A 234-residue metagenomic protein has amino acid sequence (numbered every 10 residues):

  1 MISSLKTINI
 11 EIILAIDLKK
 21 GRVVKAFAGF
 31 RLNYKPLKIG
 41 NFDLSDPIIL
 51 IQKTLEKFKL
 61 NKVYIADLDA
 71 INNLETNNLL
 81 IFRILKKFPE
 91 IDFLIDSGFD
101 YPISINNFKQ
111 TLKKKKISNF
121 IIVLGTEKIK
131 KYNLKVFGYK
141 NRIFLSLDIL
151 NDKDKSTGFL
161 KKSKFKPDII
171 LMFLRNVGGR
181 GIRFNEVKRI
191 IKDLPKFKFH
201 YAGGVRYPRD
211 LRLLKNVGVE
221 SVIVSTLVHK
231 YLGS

Functional and structural regions predicted by a protein language model:
M1-E11, Q110-K114, Y231-S234: Short, Lys/Arg-enriched, disordered terminal segments
E11-L18, V63-I65, F93-S97, F120-L124 (+4 more regions): Hydrophobic faces of well-ordered beta-strands that scaffold small-molecule active sites in alpha/beta enzyme cores
A15-K38, P102-G178: Conserved anion-binding
F30-Q52: Short catalytic helix/loop segments, enriched in acidic residues and glycine and frequently bearing histidine
I51-A66, S163-I169: Catalytic domains of carbohydrate-active enzymes, especially glycoside hydrolases
F58-L60, E90, I117-N119, F165-P167 (+1 more regions): A structural motif
I71-K86, S97-T111, L124-R142, N176-K192 (+2 more regions): Active-site-adjacent beta->alpha loops and helix N-cap segments on the catalytic face of soluble alpha/beta enzymes
F93-K116, G158-K161, V187-P195, F199-S221: Catalytic cores of alpha/beta
